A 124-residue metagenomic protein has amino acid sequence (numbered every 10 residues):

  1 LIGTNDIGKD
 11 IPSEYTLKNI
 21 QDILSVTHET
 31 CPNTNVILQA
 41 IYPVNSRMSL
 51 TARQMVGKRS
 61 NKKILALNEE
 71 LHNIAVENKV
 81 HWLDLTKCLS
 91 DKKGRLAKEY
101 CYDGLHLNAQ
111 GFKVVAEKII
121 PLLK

Functional and structural regions predicted by a protein language model:
L1-K124: Alpha-helical cap/lid subdomain in secreted, periplasmic, or secretory-pathway luminal O-acyl-processing enzymes
